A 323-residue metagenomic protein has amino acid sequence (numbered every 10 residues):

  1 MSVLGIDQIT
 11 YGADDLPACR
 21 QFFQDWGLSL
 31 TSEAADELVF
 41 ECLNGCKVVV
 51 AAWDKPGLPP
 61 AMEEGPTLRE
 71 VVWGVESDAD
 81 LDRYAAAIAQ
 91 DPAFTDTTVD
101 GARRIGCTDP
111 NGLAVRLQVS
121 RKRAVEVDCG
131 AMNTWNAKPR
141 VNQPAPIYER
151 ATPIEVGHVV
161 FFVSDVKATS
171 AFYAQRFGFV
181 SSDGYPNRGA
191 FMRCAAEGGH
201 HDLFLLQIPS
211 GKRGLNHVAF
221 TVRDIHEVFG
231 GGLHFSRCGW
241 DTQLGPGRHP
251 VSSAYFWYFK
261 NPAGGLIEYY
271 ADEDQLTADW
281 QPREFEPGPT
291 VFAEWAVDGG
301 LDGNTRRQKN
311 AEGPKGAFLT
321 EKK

Functional and structural regions predicted by a protein language model:
M1-A34, C42-D96, D100, T108-G157 (+3 more regions): Glyoxalase I/VOC metalloenzyme domain signal
A35-D36, D100-R103, P186-R188, P250-A254: Short acidic/glycine-enriched loop/turn segments that link adjacent beta-strands
F191, P246-H249: Short, solvent-exposed loop/turn elements at beta->coil junctions and helix N-caps that rim active or binding pockets
W257: Catalytic cores and adjacent binding grooves of peptidoglycan-active enzymes
